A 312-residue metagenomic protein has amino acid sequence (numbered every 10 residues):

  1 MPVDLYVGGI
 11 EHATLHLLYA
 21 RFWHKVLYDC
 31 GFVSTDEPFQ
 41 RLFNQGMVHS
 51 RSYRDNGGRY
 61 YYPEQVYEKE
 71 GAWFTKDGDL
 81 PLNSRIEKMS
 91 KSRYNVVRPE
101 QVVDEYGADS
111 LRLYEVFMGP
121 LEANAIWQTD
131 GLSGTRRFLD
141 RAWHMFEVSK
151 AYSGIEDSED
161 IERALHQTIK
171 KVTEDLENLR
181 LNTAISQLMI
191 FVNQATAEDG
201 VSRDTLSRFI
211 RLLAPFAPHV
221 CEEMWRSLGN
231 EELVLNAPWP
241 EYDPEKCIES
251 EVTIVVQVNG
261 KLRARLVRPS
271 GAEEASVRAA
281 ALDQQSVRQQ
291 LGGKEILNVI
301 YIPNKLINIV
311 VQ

Functional and structural regions predicted by a protein language model:
P2-A20: N-terminal catalytic cores of NTP/NDP-binding nucleotidyl/phosphoryl-transfer enzymes
Y6-G9, S52-A108, E122-S133, E245-I248 (+1 more regions): Conserved phosphate-binding loops in nucleotide/dinucleotide-binding enzymes
L17, R21-C30: Alpha-helical support elements that line or immediately flank enzyme active sites and cofactor-binding pockets
L18, F32-P38, Q101-V267, I300-L306: Helix-rich, typically C-terminal accessory recognition domains appended to large enzymatic cores
Y28-V33, S286-I296: Active-site phosphate-binding and catalytic loops of NTP-dependent enzymes
Q45-R54, A214: Short, conserved secondary-structure transition motifs
G271-L291: A short, contiguous, amphipathic alpha-helix enriched in charged residues
K294-Q312: Short, amphipathic C-terminal "tail helix"
